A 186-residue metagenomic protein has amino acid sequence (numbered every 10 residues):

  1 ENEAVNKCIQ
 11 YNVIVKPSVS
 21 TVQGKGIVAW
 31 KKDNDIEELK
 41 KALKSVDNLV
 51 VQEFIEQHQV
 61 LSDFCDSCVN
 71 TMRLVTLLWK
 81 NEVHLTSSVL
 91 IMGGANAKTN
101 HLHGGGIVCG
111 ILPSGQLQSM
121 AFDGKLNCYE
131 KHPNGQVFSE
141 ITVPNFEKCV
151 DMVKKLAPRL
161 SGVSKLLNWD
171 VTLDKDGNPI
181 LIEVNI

Functional and structural regions predicted by a protein language model:
E1-M72: Active-site nucleotide/adenylate-binding loops and adjacent lid/helix of ATP-dependent enzymes
K16, D170, E183: Acidic active-site catalytic centers that drive phospho-/nucleotidyl reactions and related ester hydrolyses
V19-V22, E56-Q57, N81, L90-G93 (+2 more regions): Short, solvent-exposed loop/turn segments at secondary-structure junctions
E53-D66, I91-D174: A long amphipathic alpha-helix within ATP-dependent nucleotide-binding catalytic cores
V75-W79, T172-D176: Short beta-strand micro-motifs enriched in acidic
G177-I186: A short beta-strand motif that forms the metal-chelation/ATP-contact edge of phosphoryl-transfer active sites
